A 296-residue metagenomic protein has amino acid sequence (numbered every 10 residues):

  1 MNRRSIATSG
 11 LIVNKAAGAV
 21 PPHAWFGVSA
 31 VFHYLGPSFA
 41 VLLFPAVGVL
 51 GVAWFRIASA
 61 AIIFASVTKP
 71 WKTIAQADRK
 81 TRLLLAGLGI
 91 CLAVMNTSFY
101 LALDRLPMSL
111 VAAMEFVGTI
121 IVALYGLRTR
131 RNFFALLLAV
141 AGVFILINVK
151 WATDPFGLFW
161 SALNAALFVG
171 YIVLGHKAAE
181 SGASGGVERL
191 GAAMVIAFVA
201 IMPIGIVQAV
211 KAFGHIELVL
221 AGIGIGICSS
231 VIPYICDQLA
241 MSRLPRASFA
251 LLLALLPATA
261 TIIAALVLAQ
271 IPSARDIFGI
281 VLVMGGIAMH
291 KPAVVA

Functional and structural regions predicted by a protein language model:
M1-G51, I90, V94-S98, V140-F144 (+3 more regions): Glycine-/small-residue-enriched transmembrane alpha-helix faces in small-molecule transporters and effluxers
M1-V31, A61-G87, R128-F134, A152-F156 (+5 more regions): Membrane-interface interhelical linkers
N2-I6, A46-V94, V117, I121-V122 (+4 more regions): Transmembrane alpha-helices of multi-pass small-molecule transport proteins
N2-V13, I57, A254-A296: C-terminal-most transmembrane helix of multi-pass membrane proteins
A30-Y34, T68, L88-N96, E115 (+7 more regions): Transmembrane alpha-helical core positions of polytopic small-molecule transporters
G51-W54, A58-S59, L92, F99-R130 (+2 more regions): Specific alpha-helical transmembrane segments that line the substrate/conduction pathway and gating interfaces
F55, V111-V117, G175-F198, S230-L266: Helix-helix packing/entry segments at the starts of transmembrane helices
F64, A86, V117, I121 (+6 more regions): Hydrophobic transmembrane alpha-helices of multi-pass small-molecule transport proteins
